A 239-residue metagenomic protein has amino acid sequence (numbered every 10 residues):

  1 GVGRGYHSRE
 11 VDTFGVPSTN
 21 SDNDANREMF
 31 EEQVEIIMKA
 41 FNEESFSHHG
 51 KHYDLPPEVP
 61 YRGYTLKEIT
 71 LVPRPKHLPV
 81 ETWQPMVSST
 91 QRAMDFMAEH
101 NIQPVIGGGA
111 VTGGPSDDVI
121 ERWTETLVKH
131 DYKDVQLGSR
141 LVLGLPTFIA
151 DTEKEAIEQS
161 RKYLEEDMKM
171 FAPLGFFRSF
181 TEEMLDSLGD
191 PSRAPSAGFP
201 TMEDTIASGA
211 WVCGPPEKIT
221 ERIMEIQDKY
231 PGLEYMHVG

Functional and structural regions predicted by a protein language model:
G1-G239: Active-site-adjacent structural elements that line small-molecule/cofactor binding pockets in enzymes
